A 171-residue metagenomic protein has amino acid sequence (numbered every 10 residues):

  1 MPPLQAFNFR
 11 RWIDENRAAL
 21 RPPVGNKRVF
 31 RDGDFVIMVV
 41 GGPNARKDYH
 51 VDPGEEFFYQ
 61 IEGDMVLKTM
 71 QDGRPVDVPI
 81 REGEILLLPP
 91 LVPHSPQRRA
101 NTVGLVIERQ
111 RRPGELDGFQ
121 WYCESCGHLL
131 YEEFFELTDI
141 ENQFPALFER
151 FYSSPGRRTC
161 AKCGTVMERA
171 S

Functional and structural regions predicted by a protein language model:
M1-G41, R46-D48, L147-S171: A short, N-terminal "cap"/entry segment at the start of jelly-roll beta-barrel domains of the cupin/DSBH fold
I37, D48-H50, E55-Q60, D77-V78 (+2 more regions): His/acidic/aromatic-lined binding-pocket segments of jelly-roll/cupin-type domains and related regulatory beta-sandwich
V40, P79-A100, E108-R109: Conserved metal-binding segment of the jelly-roll/cupin
V40, V51-M70, G104-E108: Short, conserved beta-strand element in jelly-roll/cupin
Q110-F119, L147-P155: Short, flexible, mixed-charge glycine/proline-rich loop motifs that serve as phosphate/nucleic-acid-contacting
W121-C126, C160-C163: Short cysteine-rich clusters marking metal-coordination/redox-active sites
G127-E132, V166-M167: Cys/His-rich microdomains that often coordinate metals
L137-E149: Short cysteine/histidine-rich metal-coordination sites, predominantly Zn2+-binding motifs
